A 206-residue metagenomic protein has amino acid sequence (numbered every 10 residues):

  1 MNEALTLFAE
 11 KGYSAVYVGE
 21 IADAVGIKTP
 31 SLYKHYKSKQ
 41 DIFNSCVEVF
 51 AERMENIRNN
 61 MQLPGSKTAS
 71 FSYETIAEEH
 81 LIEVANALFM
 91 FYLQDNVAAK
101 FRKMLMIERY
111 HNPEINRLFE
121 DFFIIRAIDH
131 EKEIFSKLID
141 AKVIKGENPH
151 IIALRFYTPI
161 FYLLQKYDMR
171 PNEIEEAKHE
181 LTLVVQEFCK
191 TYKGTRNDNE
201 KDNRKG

Functional and structural regions predicted by a protein language model:
E3-E10, A87, F101-M104, R155 (+1 more regions): Solvent-exposed, amphipathic alpha-helical segments
L7-V49: Helix-turn-helix
E48-M54, R58-Q62: Short, basic, alpha-helical segments at the C-terminal edge of helix-turn-helix-like DNA-binding modules
R58-N96, I152-F156: Hydrophobic alpha-helical connector segments
L93-Q94, A99-M106, Y110-D140: Amphipathic alpha-helical packing segments from all-alpha helical-bundle domains
R117, D121, I125, F135-Q186 (+2 more regions): Hydrophobic/aromatic-rich alpha-helical bundle segments in the mid-to-C-terminal region
K190-G206: C-terminal effector-binding regulatory domain of bacterial HTH transcription factors
